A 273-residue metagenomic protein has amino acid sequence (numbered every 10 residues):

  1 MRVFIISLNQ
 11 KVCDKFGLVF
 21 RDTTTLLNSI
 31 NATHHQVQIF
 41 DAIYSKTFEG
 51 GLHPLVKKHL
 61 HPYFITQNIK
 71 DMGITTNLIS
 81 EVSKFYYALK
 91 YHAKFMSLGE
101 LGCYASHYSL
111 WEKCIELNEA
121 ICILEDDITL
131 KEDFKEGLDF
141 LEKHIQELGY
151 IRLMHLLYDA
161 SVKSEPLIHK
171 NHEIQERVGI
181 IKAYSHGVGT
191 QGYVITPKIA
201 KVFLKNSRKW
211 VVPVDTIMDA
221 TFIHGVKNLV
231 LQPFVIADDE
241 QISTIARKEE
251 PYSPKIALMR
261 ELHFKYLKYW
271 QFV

Functional and structural regions predicted by a protein language model:
M1-L124, I128-V273: An acidic/histidine-cluster motif and surrounding catalytic segment that typifies divalent-metal-assisted enzyme active
